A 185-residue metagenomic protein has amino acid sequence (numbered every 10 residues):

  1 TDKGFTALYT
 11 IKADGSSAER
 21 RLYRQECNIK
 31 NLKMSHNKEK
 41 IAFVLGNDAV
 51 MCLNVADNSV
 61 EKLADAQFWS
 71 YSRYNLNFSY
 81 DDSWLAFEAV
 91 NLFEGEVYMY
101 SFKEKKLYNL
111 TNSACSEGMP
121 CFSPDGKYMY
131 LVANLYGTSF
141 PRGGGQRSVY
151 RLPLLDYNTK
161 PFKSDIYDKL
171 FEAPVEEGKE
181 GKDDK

Functional and structural regions predicted by a protein language model:
T1-Y9, S16, Y23-I29, E39-D57 (+5 more regions): A flexible loop/linker signature enriched in serine peptidases of the S9 family
